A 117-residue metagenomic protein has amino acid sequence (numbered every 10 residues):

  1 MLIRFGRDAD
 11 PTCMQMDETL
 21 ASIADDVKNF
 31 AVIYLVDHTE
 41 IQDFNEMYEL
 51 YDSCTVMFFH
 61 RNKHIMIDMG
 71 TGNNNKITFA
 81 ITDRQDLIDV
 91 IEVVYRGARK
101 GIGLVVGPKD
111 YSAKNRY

Functional and structural regions predicted by a protein language model:
F5-R7, D17, A21-N45, L50-S53: Thiol-based oxidoreductase modules, predominantly thioredoxin-like and allied folds used for disulfide exchange
R7-D10, H38-I41, R61-H64, R84: Conserved beta-strand elements of beta-rich interaction domains across eukaryotes, especially beta-propellers
D8, T19, Y34-I41, T71-I77 (+1 more regions): Short amphipathic alpha-helical segments embedded in low-complexity Lys/Glu-rich regions
D10-C13, V56: The canonical Cys-X-X-Cys-His
Y51-D110: Non-catalytic, surface beta->alpha helical segment in thiol-disulfide oxidoreductase systems
K114-Y117: A positional/structural detector of protein chain ends, strongest at the extreme C-terminus and weakly at the extreme
